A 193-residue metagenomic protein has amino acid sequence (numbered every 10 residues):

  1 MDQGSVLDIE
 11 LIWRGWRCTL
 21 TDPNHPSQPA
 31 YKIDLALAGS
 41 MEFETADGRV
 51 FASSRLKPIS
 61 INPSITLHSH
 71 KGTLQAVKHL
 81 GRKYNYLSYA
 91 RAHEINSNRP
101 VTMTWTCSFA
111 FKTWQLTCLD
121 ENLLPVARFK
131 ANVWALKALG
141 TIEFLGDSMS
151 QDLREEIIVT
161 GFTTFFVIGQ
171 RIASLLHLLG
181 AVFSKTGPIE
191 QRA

Functional and structural regions predicted by a protein language model:
M1-P26, I95-A193: Low-complexity or membrane-interfacial segments used for flexible interactions
W16-T113: Acidic, polar low-complexity intrinsically disordered regions
